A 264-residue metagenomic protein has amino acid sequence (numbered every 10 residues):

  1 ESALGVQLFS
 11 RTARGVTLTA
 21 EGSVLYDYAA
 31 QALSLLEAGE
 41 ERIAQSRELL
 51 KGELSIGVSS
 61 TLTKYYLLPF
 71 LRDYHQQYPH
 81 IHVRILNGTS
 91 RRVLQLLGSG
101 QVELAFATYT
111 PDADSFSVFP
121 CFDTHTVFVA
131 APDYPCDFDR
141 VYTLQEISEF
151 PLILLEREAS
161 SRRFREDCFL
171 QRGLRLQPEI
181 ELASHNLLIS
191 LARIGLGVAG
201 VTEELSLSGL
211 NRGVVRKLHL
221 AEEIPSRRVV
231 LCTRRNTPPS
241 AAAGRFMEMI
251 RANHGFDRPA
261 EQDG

Functional and structural regions predicted by a protein language model:
E1-L18: A short LG(V/I)-centered, amphipathic sequence patch enriched for acidic residue(s) preceding the LG motif
A3-L4, L25-R47, D257: Alpha-helical linker/hinge and terminal dimerization helices associated with HTH transcriptional regulators
E21, L25-Y28, Y66, F70 (+3 more regions): Short amphipathic alpha-helical coupling segments at ligand-binding clamshell hinges and other catalytic/signaling
K51-D114, L182-S184: Central regulatory/effector-binding core of bacterial HTH transcription factors
Y66, V129, R216-P259: A late-sequence structural motif
T89-L94, G98-V102, A107-T108, S160-L218: Hydrophobic hinge/microswitch elements
A113-L152: Flexible hinge/capping segments at coil-to-helix
C136-D137, P151-R172, P239-E248, H254-Q262: Secondary-structure junction motif
